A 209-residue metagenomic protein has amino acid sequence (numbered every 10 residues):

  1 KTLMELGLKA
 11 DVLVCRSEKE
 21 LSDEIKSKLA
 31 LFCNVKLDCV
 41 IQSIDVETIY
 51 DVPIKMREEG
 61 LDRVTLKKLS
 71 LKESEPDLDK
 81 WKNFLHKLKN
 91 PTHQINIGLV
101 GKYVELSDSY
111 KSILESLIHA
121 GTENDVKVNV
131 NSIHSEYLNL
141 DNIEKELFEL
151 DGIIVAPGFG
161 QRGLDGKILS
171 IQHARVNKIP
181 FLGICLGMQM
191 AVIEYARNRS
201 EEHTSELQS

Functional and structural regions predicted by a protein language model:
K1-S205, S209: N-terminal beta1-alpha1 cap of cysteine-dependent amidohydrolase-like domains
